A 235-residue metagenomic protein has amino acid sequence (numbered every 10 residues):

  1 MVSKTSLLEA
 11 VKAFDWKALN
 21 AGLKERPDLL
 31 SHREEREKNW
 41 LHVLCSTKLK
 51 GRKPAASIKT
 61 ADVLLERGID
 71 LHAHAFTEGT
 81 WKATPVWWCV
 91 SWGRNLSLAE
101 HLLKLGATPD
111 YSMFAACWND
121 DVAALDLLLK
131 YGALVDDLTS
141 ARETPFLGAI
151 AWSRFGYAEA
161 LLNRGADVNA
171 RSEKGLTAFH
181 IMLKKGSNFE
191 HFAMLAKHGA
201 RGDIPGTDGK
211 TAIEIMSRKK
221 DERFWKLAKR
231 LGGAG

Functional and structural regions predicted by a protein language model:
M1-R67, S91, E100, K104 (+3 more regions): Intrinsically disordered, low-complexity regulatory segments in ankyrin-centric signaling systems
V2-L7, H32-L49, H74-W88, T108-A116 (+3 more regions): Ankyrin-repeat boundary/"N-cap" motif
E9-F14, V43-A56, T84-N95, A115-V122 (+3 more regions): Ankyrin repeat A-helix N-terminal signature
A18, A56, T60, S97-L98 (+4 more regions): Conserved ankyrin/ankyrin-like repeat signature
L23-D28, A61-D70, E100-T108, D126-L134 (+3 more regions): Ankyrin repeat domain, specifically the short helix-to-loop turn at the C-terminus of the second helix of each repeat
M113-N163, D167-E173: Eukaryotic tandem repeat interaction scaffolds
F155-G156, N163-K210: Ankyrin-repeat and related helical/solenoid repeat scaffolds used for protein-protein interactions
A196, R201-G235: Leucine-rich solenoid repeat scaffolds
